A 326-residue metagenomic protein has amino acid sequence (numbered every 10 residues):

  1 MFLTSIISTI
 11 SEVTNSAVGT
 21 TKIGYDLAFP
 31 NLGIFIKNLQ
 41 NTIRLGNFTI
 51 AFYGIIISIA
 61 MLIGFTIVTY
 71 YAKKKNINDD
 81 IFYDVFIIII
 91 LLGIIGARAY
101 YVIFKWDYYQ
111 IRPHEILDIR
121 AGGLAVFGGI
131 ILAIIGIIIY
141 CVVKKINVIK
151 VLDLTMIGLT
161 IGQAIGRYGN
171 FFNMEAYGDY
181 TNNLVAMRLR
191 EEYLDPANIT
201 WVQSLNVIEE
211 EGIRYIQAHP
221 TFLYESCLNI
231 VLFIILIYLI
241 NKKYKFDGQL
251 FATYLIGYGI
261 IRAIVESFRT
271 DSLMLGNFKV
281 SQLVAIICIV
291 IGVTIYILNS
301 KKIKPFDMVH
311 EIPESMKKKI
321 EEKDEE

Functional and structural regions predicted by a protein language model:
M1-E326: A feature for loop-to-transmembrane-helix boundaries and adjacent hydrophobic helices in multi-pass integral membrane
